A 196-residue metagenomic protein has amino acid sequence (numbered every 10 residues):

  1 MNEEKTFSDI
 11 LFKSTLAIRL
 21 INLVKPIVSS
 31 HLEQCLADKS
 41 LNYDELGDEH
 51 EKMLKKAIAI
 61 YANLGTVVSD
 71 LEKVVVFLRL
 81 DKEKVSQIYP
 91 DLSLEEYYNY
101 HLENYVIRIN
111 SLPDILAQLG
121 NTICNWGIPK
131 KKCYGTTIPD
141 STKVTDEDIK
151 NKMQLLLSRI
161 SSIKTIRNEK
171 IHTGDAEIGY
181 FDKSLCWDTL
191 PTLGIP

Functional and structural regions predicted by a protein language model:
M1-I58, A62, N99, P129-P196: Acidic, Ser/Thr/Gly/Pro-rich intrinsically disordered interaction regions
V24, V28, V67-V68, V74-V76 (+4 more regions): Extended aliphatic helical segments
A57-L71, L78: Amphipathic alpha-helical coiled-coil segments
V68, I109, K164-R167: A generic alpha-helix preference that emphasizes hydrophobic side chains
D70-K73, F77, K84-P129: Amphipathic alpha-helical interface elements
